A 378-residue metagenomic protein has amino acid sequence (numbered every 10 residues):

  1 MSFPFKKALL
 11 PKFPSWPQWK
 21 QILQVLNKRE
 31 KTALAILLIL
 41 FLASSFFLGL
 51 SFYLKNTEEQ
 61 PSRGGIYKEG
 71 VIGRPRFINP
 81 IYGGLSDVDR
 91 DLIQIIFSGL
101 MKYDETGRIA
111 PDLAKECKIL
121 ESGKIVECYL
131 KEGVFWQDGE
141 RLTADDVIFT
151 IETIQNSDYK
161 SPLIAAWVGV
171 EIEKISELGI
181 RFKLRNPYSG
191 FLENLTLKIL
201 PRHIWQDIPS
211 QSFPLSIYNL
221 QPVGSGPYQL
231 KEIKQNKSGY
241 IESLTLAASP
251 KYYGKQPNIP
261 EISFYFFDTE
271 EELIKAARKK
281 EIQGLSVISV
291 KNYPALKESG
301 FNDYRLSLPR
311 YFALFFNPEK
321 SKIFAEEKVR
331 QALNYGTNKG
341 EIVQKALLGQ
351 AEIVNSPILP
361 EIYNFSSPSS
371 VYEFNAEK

Functional and structural regions predicted by a protein language model:
S2-K12, E116-K160, R181, A276 (+1 more regions): Aromatic- and charge-enriched surface segment that lines or borders ligand/interaction sites
G70-E121, E152, V223-S225: N-terminal lobe/hinge region of extracytoplasmic solute-binding protein
G73-R90, L113-A114, E140-R141, P162 (+3 more regions): A structural "hinge/loop" feature
L163-P209: Surface-exposed binding/hinge segments that line and control ligand-binding clefts or catalytic entry sites
L197-P257, E261, E271, E377: Gly/Pro-rich hinge or "lid" segments in bacterial periplasmic/extracellular proteins
S249-A295: Ligand-site clamp/hinge motif
K320-I362: Periplasmic-binding protein-like
I353-K378: Structural transition elements
